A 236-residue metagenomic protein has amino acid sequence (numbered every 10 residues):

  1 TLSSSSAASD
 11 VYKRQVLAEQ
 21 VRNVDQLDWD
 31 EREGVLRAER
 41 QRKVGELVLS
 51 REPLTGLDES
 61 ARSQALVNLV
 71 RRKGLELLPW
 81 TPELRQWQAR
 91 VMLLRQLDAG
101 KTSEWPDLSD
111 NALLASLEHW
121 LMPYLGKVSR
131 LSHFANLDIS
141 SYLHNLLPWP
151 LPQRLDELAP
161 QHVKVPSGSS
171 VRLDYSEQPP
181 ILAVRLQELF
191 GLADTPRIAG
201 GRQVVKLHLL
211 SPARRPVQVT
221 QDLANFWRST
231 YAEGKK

Functional and structural regions predicted by a protein language model:
T1-L2: Short, well-ordered junction/capping motifs at the entry into regular secondary structure
S5-H162, R202-K236: Acidic, serine/threonine- and proline-rich low-complexity intrinsically disordered segments
S9, S170, Q178-P179, Q187-L189 (+1 more regions): Short, glycine-/Ser/Thr-/acidic-enriched flexible segments
R154-L186: Amphipathic alpha-helical packing elements
Y175-V205, L209: Short, surface-exposed, low-complexity cationic segments
